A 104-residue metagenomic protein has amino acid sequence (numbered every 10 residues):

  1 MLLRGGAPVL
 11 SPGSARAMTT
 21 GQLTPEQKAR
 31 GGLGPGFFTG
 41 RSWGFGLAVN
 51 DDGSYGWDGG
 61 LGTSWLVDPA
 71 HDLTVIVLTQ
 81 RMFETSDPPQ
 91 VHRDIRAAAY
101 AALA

Functional and structural regions predicted by a protein language model:
M1-A104: Catalytic loop of the DD-peptidase/beta-lactamase superfamily, centered on the K-T-G motif and neighboring
